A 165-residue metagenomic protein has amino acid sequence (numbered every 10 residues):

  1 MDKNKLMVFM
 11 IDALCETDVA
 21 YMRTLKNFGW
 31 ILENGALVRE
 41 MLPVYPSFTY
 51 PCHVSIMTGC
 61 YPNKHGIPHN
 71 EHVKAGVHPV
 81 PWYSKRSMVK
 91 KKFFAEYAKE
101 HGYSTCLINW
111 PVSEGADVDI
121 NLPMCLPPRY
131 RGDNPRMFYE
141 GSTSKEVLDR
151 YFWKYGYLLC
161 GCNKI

Functional and structural regions predicted by a protein language model:
K3-T17, W30-I31, I56, A98: Beta-strand elements within well-structured catalytic alpha/beta cores of enzymes that handle phosphate/sulfate esters
N4-K5, L25-K26, P51, V89-E96: A structural signal for well-ordered alpha-helical segments within the folded catalytic domains of diverse enzymes
I11-A13, V38-R39, P51-C52, E71-Y83: Glycine-/proline-rich flexible loop or hinge segments
D18, P46, S84-M88: Short, charged/polar micro-motifs that form catalytic or ligand-binding hotspots
D18-M22, D117-I120: Short, solvent-exposed loop/turn and secondary-structure capping segments
V19-S55, G59-N63, C106: Short, structured active-site-proximal loop/turn typified by the sulfatase FGly-forming signature C/S-X-P-X-R
Y61-I165: His/Asp/Glu-rich, glycine-adjacent segments that coordinate divalent cations and/or stabilize oxyanion chemistry on
